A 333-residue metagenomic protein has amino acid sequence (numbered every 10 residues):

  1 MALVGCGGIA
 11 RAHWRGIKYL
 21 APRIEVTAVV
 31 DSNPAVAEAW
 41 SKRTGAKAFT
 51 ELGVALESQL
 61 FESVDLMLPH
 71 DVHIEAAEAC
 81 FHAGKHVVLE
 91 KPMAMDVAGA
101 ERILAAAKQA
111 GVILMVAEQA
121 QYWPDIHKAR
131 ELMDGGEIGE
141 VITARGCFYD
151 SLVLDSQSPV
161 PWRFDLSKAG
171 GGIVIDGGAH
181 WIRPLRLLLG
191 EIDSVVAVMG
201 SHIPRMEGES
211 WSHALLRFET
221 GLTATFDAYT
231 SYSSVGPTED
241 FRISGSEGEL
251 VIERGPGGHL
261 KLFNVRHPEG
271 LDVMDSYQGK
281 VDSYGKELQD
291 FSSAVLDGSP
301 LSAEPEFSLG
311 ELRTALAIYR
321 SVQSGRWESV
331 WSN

Functional and structural regions predicted by a protein language model:
M1-T44: N-terminal Rossmann-like dinucleotide-binding module
H13, T44-A106: Beta-loop-alpha module in the N-terminal Rossmann-like domain of NAD(P)-dependent dehydrogenases, especially those
S32, S276-Q289: Active-site loop of classical SDR/Rossmann-like NAD(P)-dependent oxidoreductases, centered on the catalytic Tyr-X3-Lys
T50, L89, L114-V116, R145 (+2 more regions): Hydrophobic residues in well-ordered beta-strands that form the structural core
S63-L66, E219, F291-N333: C-terminal helix-rich "cap/oligomerization" subdomain common to oxidoreductases
I113, A120-R205, G325: Predominantly a Rossmann-like dinucleotide-binding segment in NAD(P)-dependent oxidoreductases
I182-G257, G285-L301, V330-S332: Contiguous beta-strand/loop segments that form the cofactor/metal-binding neighborhood of enzyme cores
